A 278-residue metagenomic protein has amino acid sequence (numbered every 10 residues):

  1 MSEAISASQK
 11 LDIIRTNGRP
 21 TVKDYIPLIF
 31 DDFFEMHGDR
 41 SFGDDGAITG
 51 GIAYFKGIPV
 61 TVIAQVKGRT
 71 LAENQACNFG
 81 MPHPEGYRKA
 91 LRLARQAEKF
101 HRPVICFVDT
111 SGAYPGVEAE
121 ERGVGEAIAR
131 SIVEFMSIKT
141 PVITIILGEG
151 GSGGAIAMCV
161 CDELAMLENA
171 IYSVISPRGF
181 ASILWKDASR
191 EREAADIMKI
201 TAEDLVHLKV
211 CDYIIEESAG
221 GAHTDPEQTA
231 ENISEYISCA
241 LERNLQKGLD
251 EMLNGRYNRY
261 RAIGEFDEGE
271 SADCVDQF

Functional and structural regions predicted by a protein language model:
M1-S182, K186-S189, D196-F278: Terminal-region recognition feature
